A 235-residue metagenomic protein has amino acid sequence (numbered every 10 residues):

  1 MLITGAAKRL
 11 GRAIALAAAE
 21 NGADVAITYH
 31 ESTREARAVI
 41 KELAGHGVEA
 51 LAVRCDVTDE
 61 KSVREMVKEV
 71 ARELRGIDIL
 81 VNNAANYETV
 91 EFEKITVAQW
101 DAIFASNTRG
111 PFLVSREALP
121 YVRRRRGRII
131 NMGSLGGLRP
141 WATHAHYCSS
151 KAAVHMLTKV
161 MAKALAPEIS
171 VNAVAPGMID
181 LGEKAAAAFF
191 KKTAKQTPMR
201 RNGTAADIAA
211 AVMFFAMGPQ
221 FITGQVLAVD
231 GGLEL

Functional and structural regions predicted by a protein language model:
A7-K8: Conserved glycine-rich cofactor-binding loop
E91-F92, Q99-D101, T193: Substrate-binding pocket helix/loop in short-chain dehydrogenase/reductase
F112, Y121, R201-V229, E234: C-terminal substrate-recognition "lid" of short-chain dehydrogenase/reductases
S115, S150, T158: Active-site helix of classical SDR
P120, A162-P167: Alpha-helical segment proximal to the catalytic Tyr-Lys
S134: Residue(s) in the substrate-gating loop at a strand-loop-helix junction that position the organic substrate next
A166-S170, I222-G224: Short, small/polar-rich loop/turn modules that mediate ligand/substrate recognition or access, typified
